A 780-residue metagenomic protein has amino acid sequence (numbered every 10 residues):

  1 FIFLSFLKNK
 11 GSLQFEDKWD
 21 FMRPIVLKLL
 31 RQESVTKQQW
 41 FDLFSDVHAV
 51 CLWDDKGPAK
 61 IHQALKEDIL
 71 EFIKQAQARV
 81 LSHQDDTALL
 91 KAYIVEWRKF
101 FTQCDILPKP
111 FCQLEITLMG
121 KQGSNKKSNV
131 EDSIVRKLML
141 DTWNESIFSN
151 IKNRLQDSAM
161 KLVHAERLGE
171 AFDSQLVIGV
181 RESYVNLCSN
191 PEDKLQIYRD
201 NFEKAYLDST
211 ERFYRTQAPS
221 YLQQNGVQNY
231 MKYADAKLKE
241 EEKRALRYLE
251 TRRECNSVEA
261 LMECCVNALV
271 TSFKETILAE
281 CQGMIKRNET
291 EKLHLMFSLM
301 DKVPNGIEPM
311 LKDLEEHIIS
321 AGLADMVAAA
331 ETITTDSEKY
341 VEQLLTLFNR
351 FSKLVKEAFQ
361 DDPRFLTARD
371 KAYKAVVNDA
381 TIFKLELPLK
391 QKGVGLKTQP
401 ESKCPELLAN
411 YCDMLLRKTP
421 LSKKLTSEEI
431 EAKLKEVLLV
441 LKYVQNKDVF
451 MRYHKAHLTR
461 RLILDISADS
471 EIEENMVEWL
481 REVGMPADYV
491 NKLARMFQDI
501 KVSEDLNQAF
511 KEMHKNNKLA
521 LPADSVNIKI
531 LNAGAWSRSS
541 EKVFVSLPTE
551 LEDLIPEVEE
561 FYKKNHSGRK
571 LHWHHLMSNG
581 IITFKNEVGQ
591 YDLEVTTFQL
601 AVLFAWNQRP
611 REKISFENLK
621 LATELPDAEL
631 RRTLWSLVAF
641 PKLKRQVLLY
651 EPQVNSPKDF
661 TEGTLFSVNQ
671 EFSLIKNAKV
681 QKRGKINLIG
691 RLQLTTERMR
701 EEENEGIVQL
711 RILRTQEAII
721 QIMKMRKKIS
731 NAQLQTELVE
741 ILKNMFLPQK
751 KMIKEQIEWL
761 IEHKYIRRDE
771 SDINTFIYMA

Functional and structural regions predicted by a protein language model:
F1-A780: Eukaryotic scaffold/interaction segments
